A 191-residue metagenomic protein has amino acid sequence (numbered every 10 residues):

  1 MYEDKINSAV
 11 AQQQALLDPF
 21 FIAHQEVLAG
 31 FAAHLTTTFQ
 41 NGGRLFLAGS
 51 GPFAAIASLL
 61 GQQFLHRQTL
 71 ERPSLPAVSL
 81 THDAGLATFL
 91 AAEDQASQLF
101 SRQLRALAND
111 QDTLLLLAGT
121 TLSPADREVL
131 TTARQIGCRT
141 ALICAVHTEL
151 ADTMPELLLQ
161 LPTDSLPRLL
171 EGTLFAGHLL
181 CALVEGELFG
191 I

Functional and structural regions predicted by a protein language model:
M1-A23: Generic N-terminal amphipathic, Lys/Arg-enriched alpha-helix
Q12, H34, Q63, Q103 (+4 more regions): Alpha-helical scaffold segments in soluble metabolic enzymes
A15-I22, E26, A33, T37-N41 (+3 more regions): Generic secondary-structure signature for well-ordered alpha-helical cores
I22-Q25, F89-Q95, G119, G137: Short, flexible loop segments at the rims of nucleotide/cofactor-binding pockets, characterized by
H34-A108: Glycine-rich, small/polar surface segments that engage phosphate groups of diverse ligands
I56-S58, F89, A125-E128, D152 (+1 more regions): Short glycine-/acidic-enriched loop or helix-start segments at secondary-structure transitions that form or flank
D110-Q111, L116-L161: C-terminal binding/interaction regions
C144-I191: Short alpha-helices
